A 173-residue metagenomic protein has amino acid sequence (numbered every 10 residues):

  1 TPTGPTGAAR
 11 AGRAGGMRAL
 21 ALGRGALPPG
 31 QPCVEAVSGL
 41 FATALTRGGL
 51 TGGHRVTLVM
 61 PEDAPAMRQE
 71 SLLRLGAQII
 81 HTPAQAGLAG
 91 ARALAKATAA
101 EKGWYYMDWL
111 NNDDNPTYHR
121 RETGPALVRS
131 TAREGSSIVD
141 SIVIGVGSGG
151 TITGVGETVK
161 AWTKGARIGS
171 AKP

Functional and structural regions predicted by a protein language model:
T1-P173: PLP-dependent amino-acid enzyme catalytic core
